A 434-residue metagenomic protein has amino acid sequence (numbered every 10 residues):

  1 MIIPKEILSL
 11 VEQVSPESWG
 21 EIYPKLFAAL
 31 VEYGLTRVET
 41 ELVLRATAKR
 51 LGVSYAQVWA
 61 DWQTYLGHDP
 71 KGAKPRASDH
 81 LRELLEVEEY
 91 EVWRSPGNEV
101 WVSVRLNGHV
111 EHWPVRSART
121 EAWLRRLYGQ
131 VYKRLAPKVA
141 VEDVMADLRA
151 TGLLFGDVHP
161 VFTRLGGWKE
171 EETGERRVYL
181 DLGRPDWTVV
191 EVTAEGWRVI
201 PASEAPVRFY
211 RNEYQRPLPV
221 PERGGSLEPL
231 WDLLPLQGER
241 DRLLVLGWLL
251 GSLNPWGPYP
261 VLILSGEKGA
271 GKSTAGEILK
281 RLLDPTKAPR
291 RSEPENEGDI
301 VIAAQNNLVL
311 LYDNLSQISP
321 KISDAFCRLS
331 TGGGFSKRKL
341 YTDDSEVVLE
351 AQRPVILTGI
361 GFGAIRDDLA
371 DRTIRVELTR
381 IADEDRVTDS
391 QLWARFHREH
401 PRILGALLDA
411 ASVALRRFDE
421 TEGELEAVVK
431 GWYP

Functional and structural regions predicted by a protein language model:
M1-R223, I302, D409, V413-R417: N-terminal nucleic-acid engagement/recognition segments and initiation subdomains in replication, restriction
E17-E21, G34-E39, G72-P75, L234-L244 (+2 more regions): Structural motif
L42-R45, R94-G97, L243-G247, I263 (+2 more regions): Short coil/turn segments at secondary-structure boundaries
V43, H112, L249, S273 (+6 more regions): Conserved RecA-like P-loop NTPase ATPase core
L106, A194-N306, E420, W432: P-loop NTPase catalytic core of nucleic-acid-dependent motor ATPases
G257-P260, T286-S292, E297-V309, L315-I322 (+2 more regions): Feature primarily recognizes SF3-like P-loop helicase cores of small DNA viruses
R328-S336: AAA+ P-loop NTPase catalytic core and its hallmark functional loops
